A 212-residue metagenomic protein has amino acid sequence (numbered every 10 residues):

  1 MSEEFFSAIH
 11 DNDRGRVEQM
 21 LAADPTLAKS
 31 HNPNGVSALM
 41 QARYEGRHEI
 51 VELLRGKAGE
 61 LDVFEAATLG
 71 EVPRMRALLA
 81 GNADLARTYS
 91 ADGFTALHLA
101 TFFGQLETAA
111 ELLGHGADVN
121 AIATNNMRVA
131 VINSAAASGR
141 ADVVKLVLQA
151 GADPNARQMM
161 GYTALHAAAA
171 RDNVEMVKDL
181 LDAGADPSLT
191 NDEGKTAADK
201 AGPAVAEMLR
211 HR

Functional and structural regions predicted by a protein language model:
M1-F5, H31-S37, E60-E65, T88-A96 (+3 more regions): Ankyrin-repeat boundary/"N-cap" motif
M1-S30, L69-Y89, A96: N-terminal segments that cap or nucleate solenoid repeat domains
S7-N12, Q41-G46, E65-E71, L99-Q105 (+3 more regions): Ankyrin repeat A-helix N-terminal signature
R14-L21, R47-R55, E71-L79, Q105-L113 (+3 more regions): Ankyrin repeat structural motif
L27-A28, L85-A86, V119, P154 (+1 more regions): Ankyrin-repeat inter-repeat connecting loop/turn
V36-R55, L181, D186-R212: Leucine-rich solenoid repeat scaffolds
A121-Q149: Alpha-helical adaptor scaffolds
Q149, D153-E193: Ankyrin-repeat and related helical/solenoid repeat scaffolds used for protein-protein interactions
